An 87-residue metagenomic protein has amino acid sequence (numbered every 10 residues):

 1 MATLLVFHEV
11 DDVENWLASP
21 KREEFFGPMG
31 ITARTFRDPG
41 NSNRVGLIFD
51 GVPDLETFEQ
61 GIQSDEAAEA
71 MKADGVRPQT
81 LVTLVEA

Functional and structural regions predicted by a protein language model:
M1-A87: Short S/T/G/P-rich N-terminal loop/turn motif that feeds into the first structured element of a domain
